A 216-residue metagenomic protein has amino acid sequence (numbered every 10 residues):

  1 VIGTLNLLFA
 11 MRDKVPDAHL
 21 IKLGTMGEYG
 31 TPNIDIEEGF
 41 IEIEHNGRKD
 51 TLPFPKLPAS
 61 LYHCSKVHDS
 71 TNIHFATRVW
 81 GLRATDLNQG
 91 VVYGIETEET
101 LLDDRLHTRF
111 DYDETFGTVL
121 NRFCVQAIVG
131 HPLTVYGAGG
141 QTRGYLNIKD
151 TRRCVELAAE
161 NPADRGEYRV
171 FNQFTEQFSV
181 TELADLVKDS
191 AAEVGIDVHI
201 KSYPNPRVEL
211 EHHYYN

Functional and structural regions predicted by a protein language model:
V1: NAD(P)H-binding glycine-rich loop region in Rossmannoid oxidoreductase-like domains and their noncatalytic homologs
T4, L120-N121, V180, A184: A general structural signal for well-ordered alpha-helical segments in protein cores
N6-K14, G39-G90, I95, V119-V129: Active-site Tyr-X1-5-Lys
I21-G24, N88-G90, F174: Active-site beta-alpha turn of Rossmann-fold NAD(P)-dependent dehydrogenases/reductases
M26-N33, G90-Y93: Active-site segment of SDR-like NAD(P)-dependent oxidoreductases
P32-I36, E96-L102, I148, L183-L186 (+1 more regions): Short aromatic-enriched loop/helix-cap "lid" or pocket-rim segments at secondary-structure transitions that line
V67, W80-L82, V92-N121, V129-H131 (+4 more regions): Glycine/proline-rich active-site loop of Rossmann-fold NAD(P)-dependent oxidoreductases
A127-N216: C-terminal substrate-binding subdomain of Rossmann-fold SDR/epimerase-dehydratase oxidoreductases
